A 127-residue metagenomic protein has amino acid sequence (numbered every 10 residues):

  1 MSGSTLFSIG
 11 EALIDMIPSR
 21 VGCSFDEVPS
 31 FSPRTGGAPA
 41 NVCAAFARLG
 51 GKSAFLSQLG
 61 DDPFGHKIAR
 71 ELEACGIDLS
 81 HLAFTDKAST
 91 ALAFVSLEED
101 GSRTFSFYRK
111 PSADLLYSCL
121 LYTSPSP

Functional and structural regions predicted by a protein language model:
M1-D78, Y117: Glycine-rich phosphate/adenosyl-contacting loop at the front of the ribokinase-like
G36, K87-T90: Short, basic and Ser/Thr-rich N-terminal targeting/leader segments
L59-G60, S80-A88: Beta-strand->loop->alpha-helix junctions that form or flank phosphate-binding loops in nucleotide-handling enzymes
L92-S96: Short beta-strand scaffold segments in enzyme catalytic cores
S102-R103: Short, charged/polar, Gly/Pro-enriched secondary-structure boundary elements
P111-L120: Short gly/ser/thr-rich secondary-structure transition/capping motifs
Y122-P127: Conserved small/polar residues in nucleotide/adenosyl-binding loops
